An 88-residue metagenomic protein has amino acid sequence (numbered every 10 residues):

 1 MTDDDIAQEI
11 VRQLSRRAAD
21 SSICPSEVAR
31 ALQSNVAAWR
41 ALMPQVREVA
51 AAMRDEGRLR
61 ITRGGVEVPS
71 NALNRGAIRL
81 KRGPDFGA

Functional and structural regions predicted by a protein language model:
M1-S22: Positively charged, polyanion-binding regions of nucleic-acid-associated proteins
D4, S26, P44-R47: An alpha-helix initiation/capping motif
L14, L32-V36: Short amphipathic alpha-helical interaction patches enriched in hydrophobic/aromatic residues with interspersed Lys/Arg
S21-L32: Short acidic, hydrophobic short linear motifs in intrinsically disordered regions
A38-I61: Charge-enriched amphipathic alpha-helical scaffolds
G64-A88: Short, cationic-aromatic polyanion-contact patches
